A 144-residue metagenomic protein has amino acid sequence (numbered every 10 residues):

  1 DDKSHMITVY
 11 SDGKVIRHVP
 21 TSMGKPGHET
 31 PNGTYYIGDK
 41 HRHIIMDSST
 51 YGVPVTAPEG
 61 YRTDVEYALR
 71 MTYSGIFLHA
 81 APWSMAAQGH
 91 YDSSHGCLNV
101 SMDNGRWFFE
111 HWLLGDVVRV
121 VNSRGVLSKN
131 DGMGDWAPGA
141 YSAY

Functional and structural regions predicted by a protein language model:
D1-N32: Cell wall/extracellular polymer interaction/catalysis modules
I7, I37, L69: Conserved hydrophobic/aromatic pocket- or pore-lining residues that grip, position, or stack substrates in active sites
T21, I37, V118-V120: Hydrophobic aliphatic residue packing
T21-M23, D39, A80: Active-site donor-binding loop signature of nucleotide-sugar glycosyltransferases
E29-N32, H41-Y144: Exported/periplasmic cell-wall-interacting domains
